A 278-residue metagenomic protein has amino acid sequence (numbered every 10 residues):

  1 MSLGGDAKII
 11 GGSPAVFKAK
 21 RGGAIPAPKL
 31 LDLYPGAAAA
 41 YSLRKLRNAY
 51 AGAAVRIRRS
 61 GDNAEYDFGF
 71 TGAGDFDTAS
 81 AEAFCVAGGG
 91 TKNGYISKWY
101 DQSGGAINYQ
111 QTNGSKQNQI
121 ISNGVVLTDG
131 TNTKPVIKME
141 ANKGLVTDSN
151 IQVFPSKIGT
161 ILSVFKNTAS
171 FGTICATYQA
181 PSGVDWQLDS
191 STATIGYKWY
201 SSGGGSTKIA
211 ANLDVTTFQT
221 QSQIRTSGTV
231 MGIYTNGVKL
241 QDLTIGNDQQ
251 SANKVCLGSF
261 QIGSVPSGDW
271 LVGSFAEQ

Functional and structural regions predicted by a protein language model:
S2-G5, I9-G114, G273-E277: GGW-centered surface loops in extracellular recognition modules
K8, I224, S259-I262: Low-complexity, glycine/proline-biased repetitive segments and flexible coils/loops
L43, G88-K92, S97-K143, Q152-V153 (+2 more regions): Extracellular glycan-interaction surfaces
A49-G61, I137, I174-C175, N253-G258: Short, hydrophobic/proline-enriched secondary-structure or compact coil segments at domain edges
I57-G69, N142-D148, P181-Q187, S202-K208 (+1 more regions): Short, surface-exposed beta-strand/loop "edge" segments at domain boundaries and coil↔beta transitions
A73-C85, T194-Y197, T217, Q250-C256: Short, surface-exposed linear segments at secondary-structure transitions and domain or protein termini
S156-G159, F275: Extended extracellular/luminal ectodomain segments enriched in beta-structured repeat modules
Y200-G205, S251-E277: Extracellular glycan-interaction patches encoded by glycine-rich segments
